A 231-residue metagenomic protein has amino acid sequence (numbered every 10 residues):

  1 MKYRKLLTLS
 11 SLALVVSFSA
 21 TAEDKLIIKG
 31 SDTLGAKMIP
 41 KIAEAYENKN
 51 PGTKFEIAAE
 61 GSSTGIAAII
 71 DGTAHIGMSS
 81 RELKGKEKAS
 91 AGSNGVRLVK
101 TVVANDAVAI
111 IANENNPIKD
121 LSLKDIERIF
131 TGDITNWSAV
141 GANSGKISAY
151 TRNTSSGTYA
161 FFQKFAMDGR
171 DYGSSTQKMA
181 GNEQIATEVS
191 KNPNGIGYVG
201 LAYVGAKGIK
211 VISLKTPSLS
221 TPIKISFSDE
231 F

Functional and structural regions predicted by a protein language model:
M1, S19-T21: Glycine-centered signal
M1-T8: Bacterial N-terminal signal peptides that target proteins for export
R4, V16-S17, A107, I185: Hydrophobic alpha-helical segments, principally membrane-spanning helices and signal/leader peptides
L9-S17: Bacterial N-terminal signal peptides
A22-F231: Exported/periplasmic ABC-transporter solute-binding proteins
